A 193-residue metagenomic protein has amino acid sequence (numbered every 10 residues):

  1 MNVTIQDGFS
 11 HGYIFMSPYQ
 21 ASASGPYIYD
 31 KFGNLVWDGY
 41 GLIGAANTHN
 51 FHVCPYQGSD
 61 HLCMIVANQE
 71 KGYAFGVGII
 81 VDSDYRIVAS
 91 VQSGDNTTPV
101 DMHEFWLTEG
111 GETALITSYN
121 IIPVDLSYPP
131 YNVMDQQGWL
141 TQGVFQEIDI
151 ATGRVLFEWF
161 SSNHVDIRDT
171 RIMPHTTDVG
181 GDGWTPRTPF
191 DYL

Functional and structural regions predicted by a protein language model:
M1-L193: Histidine-/acidic-rich catalytic cores in large beta-rich domains
